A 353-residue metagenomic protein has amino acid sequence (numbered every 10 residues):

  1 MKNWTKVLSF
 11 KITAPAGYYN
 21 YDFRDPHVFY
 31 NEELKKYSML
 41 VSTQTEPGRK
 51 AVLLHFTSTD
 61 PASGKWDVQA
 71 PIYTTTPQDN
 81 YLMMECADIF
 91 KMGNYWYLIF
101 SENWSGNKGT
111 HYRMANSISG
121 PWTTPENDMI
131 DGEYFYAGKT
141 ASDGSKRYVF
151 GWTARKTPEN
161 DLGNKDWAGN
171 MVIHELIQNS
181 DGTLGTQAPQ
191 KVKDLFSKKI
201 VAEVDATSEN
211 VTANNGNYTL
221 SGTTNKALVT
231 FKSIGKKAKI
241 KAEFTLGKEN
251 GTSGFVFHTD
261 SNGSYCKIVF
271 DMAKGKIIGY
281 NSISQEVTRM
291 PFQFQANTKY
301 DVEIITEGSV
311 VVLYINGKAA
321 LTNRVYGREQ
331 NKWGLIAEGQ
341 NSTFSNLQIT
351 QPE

Functional and structural regions predicted by a protein language model:
M1-W4, F56-G64, R113-P121, N179-L184: Short loop/turn segments immediately following beta-strands, especially the blade-tip and inter-blade linker loops
M1-Y30, S63-A87, P121-K139, V192-L195: Surface loop/turn signatures of beta-propeller and other carbohydrate-active proteins
G48-H55, G106-Y112, P158-G163, N170-I173: Structural motif
I89, I240-A242, T298-I315: Short tryptophan-centered beta-strand motifs in secreted/extracellular beta-sheet-rich domains of glycan-recognition
T153-N210: Beta-propeller fold recognition
T219-I278: Secretory/extracellular carbohydrate-interaction modules and structurally similar beta-sandwich "look-alikes"
N281-D301: Short, aromatic/His-centered strand-loop micro-motif at the edge of beta-sheets
V325-E353: Ligand-recognition surfaces built from glycine- and aromatic
